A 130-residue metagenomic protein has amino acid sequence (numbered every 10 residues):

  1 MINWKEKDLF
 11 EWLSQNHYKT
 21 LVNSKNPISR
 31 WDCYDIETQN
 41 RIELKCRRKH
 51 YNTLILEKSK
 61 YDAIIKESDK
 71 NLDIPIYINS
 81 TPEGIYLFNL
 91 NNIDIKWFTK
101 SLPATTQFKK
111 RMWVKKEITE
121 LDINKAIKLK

Functional and structural regions predicted by a protein language model:
M1-K25, I85: Acidic-basic catalytic patches of nuclease active cores, encompassing PD-(D/E)XK and other metal-cofactor nuclease
Q15-Y18, I36-N40, K70-D73: Short glycine/proline-enriched coil/turn segments at helix->beta-strand junctions
N23, C46-I93: Catalytic cores of nucleic-acid endonucleases
S29: Beta-rich catalytic cores
C33-H50: Conserved catalytic cores of phosphodiester-cleaving nucleases, focusing on short active-site segments
N79-K130: Domain-level recognition of nuclease-like catalytic cores that cleave nucleotide substrates
